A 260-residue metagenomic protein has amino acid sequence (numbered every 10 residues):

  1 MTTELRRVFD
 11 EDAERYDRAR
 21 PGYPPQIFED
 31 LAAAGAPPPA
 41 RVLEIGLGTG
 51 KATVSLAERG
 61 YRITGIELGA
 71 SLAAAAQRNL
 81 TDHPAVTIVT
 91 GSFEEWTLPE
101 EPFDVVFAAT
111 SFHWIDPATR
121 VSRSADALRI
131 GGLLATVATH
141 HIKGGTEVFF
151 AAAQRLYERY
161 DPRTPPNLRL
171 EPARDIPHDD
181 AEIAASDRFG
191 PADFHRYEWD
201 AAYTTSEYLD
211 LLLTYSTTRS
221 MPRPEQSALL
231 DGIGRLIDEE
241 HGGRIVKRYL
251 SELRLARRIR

Functional and structural regions predicted by a protein language model:
M1-E14: N-terminal, positively charged/glycine-rich alpha-helical extensions of SAM-dependent methyltransferases
P21-A40: Conserved alpha-helix/loop element of class I SAM-dependent methyltransferases that forms part of the SAM/SAH-binding
R41-L43, T49-W96: Class I SAM-dependent methyltransferase SAM/SAH-binding core
T49, R174-R260: Conserved Class I S-adenosyl-L-methionine
W96-V105: A short acidic, Gly/Pro-enriched loop at the edge of an enzyme's catalytic core that lines a small-molecule cofactor
T110: Short catalytic micro-motifs in class I SAM-dependent methyltransferases
I115-S124: A short, conserved alpha-helix within the catalytic core of class I
A125-A201: Conserved catalytic/acceptor-binding region of the Class I
